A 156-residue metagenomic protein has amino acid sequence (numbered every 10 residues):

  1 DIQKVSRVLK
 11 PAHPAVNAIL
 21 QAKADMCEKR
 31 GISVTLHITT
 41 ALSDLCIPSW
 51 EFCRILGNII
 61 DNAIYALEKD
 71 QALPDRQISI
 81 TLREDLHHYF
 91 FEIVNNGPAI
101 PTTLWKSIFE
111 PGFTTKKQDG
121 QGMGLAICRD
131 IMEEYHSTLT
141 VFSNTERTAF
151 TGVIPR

Functional and structural regions predicted by a protein language model:
V8, A12, L36-I55: Conserved short strand/loop->alpha-helix "switch" segment adjacent to the catalytic nucleotide/phosphoryl-transfer site
A12-R30: Short beta-to-alpha transition helix within the HATPase_c
D75-H87: Short beta-strand/loop element within the Bergerat-fold HATPase_c
N95: Acidic ATP/Mg2+-coordinating residue in the GHKL
I100-P111: Short conserved segment of the HATPase_c
G124, C128: Short alpha-helical Gxxx[C/S/T] motif in the catalytic ATP-binding
H136-N144: Glycine-rich ATP-binding loops of the HATPase_c
